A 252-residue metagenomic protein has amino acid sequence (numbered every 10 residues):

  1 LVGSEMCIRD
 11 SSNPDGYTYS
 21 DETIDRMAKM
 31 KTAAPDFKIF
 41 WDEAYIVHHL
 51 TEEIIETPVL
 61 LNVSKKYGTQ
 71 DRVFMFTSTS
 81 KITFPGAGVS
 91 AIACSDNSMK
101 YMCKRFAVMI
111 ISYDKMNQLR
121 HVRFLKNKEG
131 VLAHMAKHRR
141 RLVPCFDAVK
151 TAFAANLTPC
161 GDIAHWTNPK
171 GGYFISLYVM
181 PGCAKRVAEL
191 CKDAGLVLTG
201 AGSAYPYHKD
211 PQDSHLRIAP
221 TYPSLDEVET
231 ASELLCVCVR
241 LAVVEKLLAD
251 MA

Functional and structural regions predicted by a protein language model:
L1-I8: Short, small-residue-biased leader/transition segments that mark boundaries at the very start of proteins
R9, F40-E43, T77, A91-A93 (+3 more regions): Short beta-strand segments
S11-N13, Y45-V47, S80-T83, D96-M99 (+5 more regions): Short, solvent-exposed loop/turn segments at secondary-structure junctions
S12-P85: Active-site pre-lysine segment of PLP-dependent enzymes
N62-V143, N156, V244: Conserved core segment of the aminotransferase class I/II
T69, D193, H208-A252: PLP-dependent enzyme catalytic core of the Aspartate aminotransferase-like
M99, C103-K104, M109, F174-R217 (+2 more regions): Conserved C-terminal alpha-helix-loop-beta "cap" of PLP-dependent enzymes that closes/shapes the active-site mouth
A136-K150, D162-Y178, K192: Conserved glycine-rich beta-strand-loop-beta hairpin in the small C-terminal domain of fold type I
